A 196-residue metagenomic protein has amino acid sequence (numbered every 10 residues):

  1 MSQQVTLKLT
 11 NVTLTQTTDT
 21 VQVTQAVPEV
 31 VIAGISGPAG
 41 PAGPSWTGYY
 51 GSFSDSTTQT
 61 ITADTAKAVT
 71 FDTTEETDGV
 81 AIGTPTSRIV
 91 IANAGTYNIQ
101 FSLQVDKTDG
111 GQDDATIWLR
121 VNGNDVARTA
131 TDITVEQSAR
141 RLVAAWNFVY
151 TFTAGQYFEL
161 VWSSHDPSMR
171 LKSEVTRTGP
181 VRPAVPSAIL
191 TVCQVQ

Functional and structural regions predicted by a protein language model:
M1-V31, V195-Q196: Short, intrinsically disordered N-terminal pre-domain segments
V5-L9, P44-Q196: Extracellular jelly-roll beta-sandwich "head" domains, especially the C-terminal globular C1q domain
T17-T18, A26, G34, S54 (+1 more regions): Short amphipathic beta-strand/extended segments with alternating polar/hydrophobic composition
Q25-Y49: Collagen/collagen-like triple-helix recognition
